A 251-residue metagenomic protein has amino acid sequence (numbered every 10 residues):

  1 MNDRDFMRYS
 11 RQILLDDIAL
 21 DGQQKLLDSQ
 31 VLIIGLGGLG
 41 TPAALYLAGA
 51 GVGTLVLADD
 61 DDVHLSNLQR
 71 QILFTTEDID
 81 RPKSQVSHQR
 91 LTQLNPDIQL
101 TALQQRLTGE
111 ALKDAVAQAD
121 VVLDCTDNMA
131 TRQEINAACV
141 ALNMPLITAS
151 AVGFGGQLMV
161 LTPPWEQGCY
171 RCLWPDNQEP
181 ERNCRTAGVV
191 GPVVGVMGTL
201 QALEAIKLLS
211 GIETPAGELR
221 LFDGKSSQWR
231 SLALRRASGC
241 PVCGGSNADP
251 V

Functional and structural regions predicted by a protein language model:
M1-V251: Adenine nucleotide-associated cytosolic modules
